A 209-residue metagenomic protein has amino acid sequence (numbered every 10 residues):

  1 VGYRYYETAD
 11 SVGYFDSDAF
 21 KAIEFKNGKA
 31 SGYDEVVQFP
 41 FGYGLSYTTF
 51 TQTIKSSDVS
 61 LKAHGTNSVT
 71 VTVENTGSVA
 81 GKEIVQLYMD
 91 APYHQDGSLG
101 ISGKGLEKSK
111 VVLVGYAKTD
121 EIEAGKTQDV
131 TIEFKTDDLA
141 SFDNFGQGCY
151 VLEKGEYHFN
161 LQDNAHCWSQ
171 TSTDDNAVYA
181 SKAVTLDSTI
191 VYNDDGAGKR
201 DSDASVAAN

Functional and structural regions predicted by a protein language model:
V1-K82, Y88-D90, I101, C149-N164 (+1 more regions): Secreted, periplasmic, or luminal enzymes acting at the cell surface/secretory milieu
Y3, V85, T127-T136, Y157: Conserved long hydrophobic alpha-helices within structured protein cores
Q95-G146: Intrinsically disordered, low-complexity Pro/Gly/Ser/Thr-rich segments with frequent PxxP/GP/PP motifs and embedded
